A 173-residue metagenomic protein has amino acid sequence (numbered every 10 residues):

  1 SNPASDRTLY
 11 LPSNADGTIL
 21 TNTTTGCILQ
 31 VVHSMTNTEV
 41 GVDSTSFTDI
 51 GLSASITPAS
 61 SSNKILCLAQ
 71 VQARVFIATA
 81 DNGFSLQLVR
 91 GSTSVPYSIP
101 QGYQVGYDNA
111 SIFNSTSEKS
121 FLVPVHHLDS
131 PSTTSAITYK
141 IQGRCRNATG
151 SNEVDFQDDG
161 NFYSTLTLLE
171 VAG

Functional and structural regions predicted by a protein language model:
S1-I28, S60-S61, G173: Extracellular repetitive beta-rich solenoid segments
T8-Y10, T18, S46, S53-T57 (+1 more regions): Ser/Thr- (and often Asn-) enriched beta-sheet segments in non-cytosolic proteins
I28-E39, L52-S53: Short amphipathic
M35, G41, S46, P58-A136 (+1 more regions): Terminal beta-strand-rich extracellular "head" domains that mediate receptor/glycan or other ligand binding
